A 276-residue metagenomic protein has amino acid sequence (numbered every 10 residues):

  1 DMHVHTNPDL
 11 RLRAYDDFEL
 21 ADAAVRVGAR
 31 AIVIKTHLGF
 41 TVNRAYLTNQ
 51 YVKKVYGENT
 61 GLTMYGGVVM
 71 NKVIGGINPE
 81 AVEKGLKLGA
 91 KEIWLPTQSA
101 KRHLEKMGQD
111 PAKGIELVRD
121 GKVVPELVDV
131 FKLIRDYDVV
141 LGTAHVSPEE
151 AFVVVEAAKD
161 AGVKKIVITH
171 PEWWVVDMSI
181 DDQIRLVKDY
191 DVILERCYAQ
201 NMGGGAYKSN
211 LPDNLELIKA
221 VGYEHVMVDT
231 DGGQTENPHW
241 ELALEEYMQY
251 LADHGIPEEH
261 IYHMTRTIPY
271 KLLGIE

Functional and structural regions predicted by a protein language model:
D1-R11: Replace "His-x-His-based motif
H5-N7, E19-N43, G61-K72, A90-Q98 (+3 more regions): Divalent metal-dependent hydrolysis catalytic cores, especially in the metallo-beta-lactamase
Y15-E19, P79, V124-P125, S179-Q183 (+2 more regions): Charged helix-capping and loop-helix junction motifs
A45-T60, E83-G89, K132-I134, A158-D160 (+2 more regions): Acidic (Asp/Glu)-rich catalytic clusters
N71-T169: Extended substrate/RNA-proximal surfaces in nucleic-acid metabolism proteins
K132, Y137-S209, M227: Catalytic pocket-lining loop regions of alpha/beta-barrel enzymes, especially the amidohydrolase/enolase/GH5 lineages
Y223-W240: Short acidic/histidine-rich active-site segments
E241-E276: Mid-to-C-terminal alpha-helical segments outside catalytic/metal-binding sites
